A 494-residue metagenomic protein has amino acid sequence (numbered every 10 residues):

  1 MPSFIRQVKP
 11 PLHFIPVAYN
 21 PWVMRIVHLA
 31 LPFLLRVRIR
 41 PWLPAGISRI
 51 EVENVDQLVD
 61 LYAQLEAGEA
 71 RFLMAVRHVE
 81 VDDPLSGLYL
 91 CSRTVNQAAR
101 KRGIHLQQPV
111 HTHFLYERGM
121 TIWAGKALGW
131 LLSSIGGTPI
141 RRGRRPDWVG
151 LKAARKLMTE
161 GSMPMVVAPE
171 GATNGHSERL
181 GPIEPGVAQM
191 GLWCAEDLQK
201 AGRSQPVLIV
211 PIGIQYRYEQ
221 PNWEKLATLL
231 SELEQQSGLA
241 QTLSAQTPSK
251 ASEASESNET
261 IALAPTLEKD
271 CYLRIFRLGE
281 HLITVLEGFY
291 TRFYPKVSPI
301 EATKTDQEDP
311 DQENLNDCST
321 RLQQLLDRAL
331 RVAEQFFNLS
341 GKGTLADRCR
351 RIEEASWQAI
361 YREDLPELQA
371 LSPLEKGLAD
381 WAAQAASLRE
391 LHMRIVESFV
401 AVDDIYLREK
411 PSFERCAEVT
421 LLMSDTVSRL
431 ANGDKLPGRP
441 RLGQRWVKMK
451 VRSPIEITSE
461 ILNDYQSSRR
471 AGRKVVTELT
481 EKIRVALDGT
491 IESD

Functional and structural regions predicted by a protein language model:
M1-V110, E117-G119, W123-A124, R141-P164 (+2 more regions): Membrane-interfacial terminal anchoring regions of lipid-handling membrane enzymes
I122-G129, G137: A surface-exposed loop-and-adjacent beta-strand signature within N-terminal beta-sandwich domains that mediate ligand
S134-R141: Short, basic, glycine/proline-bearing loop/turn elements
P169: Short acidic, glycine-rich surface-loop motifs adjacent to enzyme active sites
